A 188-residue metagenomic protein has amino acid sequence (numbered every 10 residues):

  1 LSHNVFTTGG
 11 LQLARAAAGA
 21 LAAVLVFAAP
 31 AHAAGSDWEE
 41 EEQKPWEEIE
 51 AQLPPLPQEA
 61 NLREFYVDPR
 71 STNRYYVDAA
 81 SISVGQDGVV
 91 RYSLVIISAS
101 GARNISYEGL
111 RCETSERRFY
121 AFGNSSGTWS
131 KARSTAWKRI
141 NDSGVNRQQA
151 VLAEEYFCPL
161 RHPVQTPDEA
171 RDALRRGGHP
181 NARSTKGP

Functional and structural regions predicted by a protein language model:
S2-A18: Bacterial N-terminal signal peptides that target proteins for export
A17-A28: Bacterial N-terminal signal peptides
A29-A33: Sec/Tat signal peptide C-region and signal peptidase I cleavage site
A34-Y107: N-terminal secretory signal peptides
L94-A102, C112-E113, F122-S125: Short, flexible beta-strand-to-coil junctions
S106-E116: A short, surface-exposed beta-strand/turn
T114-I140: A short, surface-exposed interaction/processing loop segment used at functional sites
S130-P188: C-terminal partner/receptor-binding element of secreted or periplasmic proteins
